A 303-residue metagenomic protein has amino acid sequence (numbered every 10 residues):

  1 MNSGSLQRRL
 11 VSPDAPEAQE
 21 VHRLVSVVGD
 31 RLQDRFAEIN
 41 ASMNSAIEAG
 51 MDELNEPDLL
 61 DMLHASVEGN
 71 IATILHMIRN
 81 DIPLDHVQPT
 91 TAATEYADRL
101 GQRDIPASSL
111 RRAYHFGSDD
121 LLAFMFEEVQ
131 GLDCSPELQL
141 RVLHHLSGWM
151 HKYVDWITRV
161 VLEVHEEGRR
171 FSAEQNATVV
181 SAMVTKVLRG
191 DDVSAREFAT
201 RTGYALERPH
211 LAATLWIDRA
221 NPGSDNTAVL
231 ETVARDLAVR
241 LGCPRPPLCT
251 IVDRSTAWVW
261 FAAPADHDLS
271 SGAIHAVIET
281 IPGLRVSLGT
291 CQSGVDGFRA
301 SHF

Functional and structural regions predicted by a protein language model:
M1-A182, R201, C243-R245, I281: Alpha-helical/coil-rich non-catalytic "connector" segments in signaling and regulatory proteins
E174-F303: Hydrophobic helix-rich structural segments at or within alpha/beta enzyme and signaling domains
